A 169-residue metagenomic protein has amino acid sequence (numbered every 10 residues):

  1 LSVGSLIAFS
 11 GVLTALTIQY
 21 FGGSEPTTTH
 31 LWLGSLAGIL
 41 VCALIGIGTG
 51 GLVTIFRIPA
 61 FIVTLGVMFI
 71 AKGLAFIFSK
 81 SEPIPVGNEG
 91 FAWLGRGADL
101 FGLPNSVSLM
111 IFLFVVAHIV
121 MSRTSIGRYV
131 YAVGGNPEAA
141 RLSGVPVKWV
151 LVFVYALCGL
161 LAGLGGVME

Functional and structural regions predicted by a protein language model:
L1-S10, L52-L65, Y129: Short, non-helical or kinked segments that cap or interrupt transmembrane helices
S2-I47: Membrane-embedded helix boundary and interhelical linker motif in transport proteins
F9-A15, G66-A75, L142-G144: Small-residue-rich segments of transmembrane alpha-helices in multi-pass membrane proteins, especially helix faces
A15-Y20, G50, T54-I55, K72 (+3 more regions): Transmembrane helix-loop junction
T17, F21, L74, F78 (+4 more regions): Structural signal for hydrophobic packing residues in well-ordered secondary-structure cores of soluble enzyme domains
H30-G38, C42-T49, F101-E169: Helix-loop-helix "hairpin" substructures at the membrane interface of multi-pass membrane proteins
F56, A60-T124, V150-F153, E169: Transmembrane helix-bundle core of multi-pass membrane transporters and related energy-transducing complexes
